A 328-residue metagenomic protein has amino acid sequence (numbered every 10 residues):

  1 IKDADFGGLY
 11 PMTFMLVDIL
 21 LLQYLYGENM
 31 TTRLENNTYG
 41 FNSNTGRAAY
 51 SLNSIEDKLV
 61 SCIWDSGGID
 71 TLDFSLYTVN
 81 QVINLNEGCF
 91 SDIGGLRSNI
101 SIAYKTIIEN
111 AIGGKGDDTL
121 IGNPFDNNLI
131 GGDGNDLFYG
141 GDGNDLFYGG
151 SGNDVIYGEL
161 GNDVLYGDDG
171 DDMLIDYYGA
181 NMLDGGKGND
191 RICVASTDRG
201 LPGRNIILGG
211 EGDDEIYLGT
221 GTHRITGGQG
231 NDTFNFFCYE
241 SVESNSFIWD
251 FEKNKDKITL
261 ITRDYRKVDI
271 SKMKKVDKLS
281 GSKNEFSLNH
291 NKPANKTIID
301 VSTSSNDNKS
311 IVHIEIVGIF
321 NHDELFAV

Functional and structural regions predicted by a protein language model:
I1-G8, N53-D57: Flexible glycine/proline-enriched surface loops and loop-helix/loop-strand junctions
K2-A4, Q23-S51, G68-R97, D126 (+6 more regions): GD-rich hexapeptide-repeat beta-solenoids
Y10-T13, K105, E109, L279-V328: Low-complexity acidic/polar repeat-biased segments
M15-L21, Y104: Stable alpha-helical elements in mature extracytoplasmic
Y24, C62-T71, L165-G167, L183-K187 (+3 more regions): Beta-strand repeat architectures
E56, D65, F74-L76, G113 (+15 more regions): Glycine-centered beta-turn/loop sites at beta-strand termini
Y77, E87-Y139, V194, R199 (+1 more regions): Extracellular repeat-rich scaffold modules on cell surfaces
